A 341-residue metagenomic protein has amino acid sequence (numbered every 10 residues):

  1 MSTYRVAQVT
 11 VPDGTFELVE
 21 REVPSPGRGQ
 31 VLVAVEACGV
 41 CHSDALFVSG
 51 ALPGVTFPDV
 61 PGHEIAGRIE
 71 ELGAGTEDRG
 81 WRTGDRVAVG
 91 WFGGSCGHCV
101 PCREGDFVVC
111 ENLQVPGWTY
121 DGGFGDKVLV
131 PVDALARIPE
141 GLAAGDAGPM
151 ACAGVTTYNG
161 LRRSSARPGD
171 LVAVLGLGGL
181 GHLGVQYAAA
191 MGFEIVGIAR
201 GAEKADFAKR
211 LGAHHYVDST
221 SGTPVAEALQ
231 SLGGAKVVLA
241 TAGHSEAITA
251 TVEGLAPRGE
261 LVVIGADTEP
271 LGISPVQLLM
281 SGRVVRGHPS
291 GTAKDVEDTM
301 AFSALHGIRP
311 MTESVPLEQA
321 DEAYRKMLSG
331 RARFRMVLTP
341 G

Functional and structural regions predicted by a protein language model:
M1-A66, V130, T339-G341: Short N-terminal strand-loop motif that marks the start of NAD(P)H/FAD-dependent oxidoreductase cofactor-binding domains
M1-Y4, T249, A293-G341: C-terminal hydrophobic helical "lid"/dimerization subdomain of Rossmann-like NAD(P)H-dependent oxidoreductases
P24-C38, A51-V100, P139-L142: Glycine-rich beta-strand-centered segment in the early N-terminal region that forms part of a ligand/cofactor-binding
G94-L175: NAD(P)H dinucleotide-binding glycine-rich loop of Rossmann-like/cofactor-binding domains, especially the beta1-alpha1
L171-L177, A189-A250: Adenosine-nucleotide cofactor-binding segment
L255-A256: Helix-to-beta-strand junctions that scaffold the AdoMet/dcAdoMet cofactor pocket in Class I SAM-dependent enzymes
G259-E260: Glycine-centered, small-residue-biased loops immediately flanking beta-strands in adenine/cofactor-binding cores
G265-S281, A293-T299: Rossmann-fold NAD(P)-binding glycine/threonine-rich loop
